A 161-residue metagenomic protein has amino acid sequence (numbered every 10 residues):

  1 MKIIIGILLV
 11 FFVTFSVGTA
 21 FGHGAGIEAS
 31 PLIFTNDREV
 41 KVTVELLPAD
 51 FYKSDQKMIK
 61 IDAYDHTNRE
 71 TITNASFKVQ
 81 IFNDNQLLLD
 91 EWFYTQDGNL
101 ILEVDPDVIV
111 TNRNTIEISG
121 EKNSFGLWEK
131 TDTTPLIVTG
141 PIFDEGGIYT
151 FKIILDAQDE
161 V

Functional and structural regions predicted by a protein language model:
M1-G24, I61: Secretory targeting signatures
F21-V161: N-terminal soluble domains immediately following signal/targeting peptides that reside in extracytoplasmic
